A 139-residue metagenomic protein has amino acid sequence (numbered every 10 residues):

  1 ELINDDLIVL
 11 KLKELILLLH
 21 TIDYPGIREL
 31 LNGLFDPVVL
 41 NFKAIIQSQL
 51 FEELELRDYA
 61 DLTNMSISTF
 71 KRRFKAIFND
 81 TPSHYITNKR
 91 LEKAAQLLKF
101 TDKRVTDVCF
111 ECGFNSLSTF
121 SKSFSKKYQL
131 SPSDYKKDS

Functional and structural regions predicted by a protein language model:
E1, T69, S118: N-terminal/domain-start segments enriched in small and hydrophobic, helix-friendly residues, covering either
L2-E52, R57-T63, A76-H84, N88: Short, Lys/Arg-enriched, Trp-marked, Pro/Gly-tolerant hinge/linker segments that flank
L17, R72, A94-Q96, F110 (+1 more regions): Regular, well-ordered alpha-helical segments
A44, S48, E53, R57-D58 (+2 more regions): Terminal helix-turn-helix DNA-binding modules in bacterial transcription factors
S66: Conserved ATP-binding motifs of the histidine kinase catalytic
S121-K122, K127: Long, positively charged, glycine-interspersed low-complexity recognition regions
